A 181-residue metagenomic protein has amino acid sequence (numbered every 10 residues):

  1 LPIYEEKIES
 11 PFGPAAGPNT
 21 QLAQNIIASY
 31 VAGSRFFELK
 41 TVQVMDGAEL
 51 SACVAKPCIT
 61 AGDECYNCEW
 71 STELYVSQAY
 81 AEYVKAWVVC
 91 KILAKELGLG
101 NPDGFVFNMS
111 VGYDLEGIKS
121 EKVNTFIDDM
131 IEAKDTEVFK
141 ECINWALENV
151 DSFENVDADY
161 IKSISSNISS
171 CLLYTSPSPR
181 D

Functional and structural regions predicted by a protein language model:
L1-L173: N-terminal capping/small domains of soluble enzymes
Y174-D181: Conserved small/polar residues in nucleotide/adenosyl-binding loops
